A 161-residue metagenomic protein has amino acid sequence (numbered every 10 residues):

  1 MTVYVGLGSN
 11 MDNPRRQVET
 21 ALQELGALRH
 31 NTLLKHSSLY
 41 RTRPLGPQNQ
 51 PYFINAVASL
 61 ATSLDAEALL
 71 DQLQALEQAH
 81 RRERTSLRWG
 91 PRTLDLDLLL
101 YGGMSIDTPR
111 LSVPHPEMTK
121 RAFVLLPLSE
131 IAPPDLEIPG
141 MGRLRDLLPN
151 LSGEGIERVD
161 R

Functional and structural regions predicted by a protein language model:
M1-N31, H36-R43: N-terminal beta1-alpha1 ligand-phosphate binding loop
L7-S9, T62, S129: Short, structured patches in soluble enzyme cores that scaffold and shape functional sites
H30, P44-F53, L64-R161: Flexible, gly/pro- and Lys/Arg-enriched active-site loops
